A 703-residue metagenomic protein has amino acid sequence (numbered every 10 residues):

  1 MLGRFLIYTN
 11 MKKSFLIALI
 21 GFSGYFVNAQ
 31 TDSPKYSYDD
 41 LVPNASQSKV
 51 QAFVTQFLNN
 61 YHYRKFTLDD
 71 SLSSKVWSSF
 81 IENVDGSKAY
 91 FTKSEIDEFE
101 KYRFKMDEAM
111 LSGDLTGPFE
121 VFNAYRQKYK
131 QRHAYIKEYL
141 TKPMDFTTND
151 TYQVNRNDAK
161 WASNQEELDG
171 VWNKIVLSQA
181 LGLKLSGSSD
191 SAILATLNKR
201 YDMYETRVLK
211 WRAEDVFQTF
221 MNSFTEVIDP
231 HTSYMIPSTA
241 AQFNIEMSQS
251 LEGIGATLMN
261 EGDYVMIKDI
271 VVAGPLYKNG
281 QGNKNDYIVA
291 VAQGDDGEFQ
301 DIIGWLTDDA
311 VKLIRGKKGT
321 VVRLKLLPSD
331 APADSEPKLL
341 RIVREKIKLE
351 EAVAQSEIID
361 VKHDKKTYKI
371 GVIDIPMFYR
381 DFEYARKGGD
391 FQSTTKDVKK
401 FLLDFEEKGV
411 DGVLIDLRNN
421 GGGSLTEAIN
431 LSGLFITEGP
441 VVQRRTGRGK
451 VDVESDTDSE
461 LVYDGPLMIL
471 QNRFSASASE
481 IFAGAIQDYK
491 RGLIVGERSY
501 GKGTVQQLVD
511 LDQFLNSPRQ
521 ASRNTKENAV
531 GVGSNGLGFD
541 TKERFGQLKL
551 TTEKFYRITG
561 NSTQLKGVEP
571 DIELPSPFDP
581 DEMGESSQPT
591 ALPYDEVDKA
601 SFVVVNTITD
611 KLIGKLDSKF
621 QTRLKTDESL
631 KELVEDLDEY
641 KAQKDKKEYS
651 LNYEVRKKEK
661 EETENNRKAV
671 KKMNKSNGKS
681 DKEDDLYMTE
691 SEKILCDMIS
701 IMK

Functional and structural regions predicted by a protein language model:
M1-S33: Bacterial Sec-dependent N-terminal signal peptides
Q30, V42-P43, N59-L68, L209-A213 (+6 more regions): Cleft-lining beta-strand/loop regions that shape enzyme active-site pockets
T31-D39, Q51-Y63, K101-K105, K199-M203 (+2 more regions): Acidic/histidine-rich, surface-exposed loop or edge segments in extracytoplasmic proteins
Q47-T55, D69-I81, I96, R103 (+23 more regions): Extracytoplasmic/secreted envelope proteins and their assembly/folding machinery, especially bacterial periplasmic
L68-S74, I81-V154, E205-N260, V321-R323 (+3 more regions): Extended, small/polar residue-biased N-terminal targeting/export presequences and adjacent propeptide/linker tracts
E82-N83, P118, N123, Q127-A134 (+4 more regions): PDZ/PDZ-like domain segments forming the peptide/carboxylate-binding groove, activating on the N-terminal beta-strands
Y139, S188-K199, K554-M702: Conserved functional hotspot residues or short segments at active or partner-binding sites across diverse domains
A478, K490, V495-M583: Polar, glycine-rich mid-to-C-terminal structural blocks that act as macromolecule-binding/assembly scaffolds
